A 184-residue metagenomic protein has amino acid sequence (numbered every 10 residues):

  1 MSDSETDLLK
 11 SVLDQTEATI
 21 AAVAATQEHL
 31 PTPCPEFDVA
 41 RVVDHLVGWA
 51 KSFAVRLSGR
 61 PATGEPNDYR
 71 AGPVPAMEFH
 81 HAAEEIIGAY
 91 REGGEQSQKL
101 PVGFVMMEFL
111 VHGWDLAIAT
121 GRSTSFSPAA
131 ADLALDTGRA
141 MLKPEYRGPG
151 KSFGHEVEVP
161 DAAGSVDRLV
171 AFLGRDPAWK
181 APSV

Functional and structural regions predicted by a protein language model:
S2-A18, A22-P35, G48, S52-V184: Structured surface interface patches that mediate subunit assembly and partner/cofactor docking
V42: Extended, alpha-helix-rich binding/interface surfaces that flank or overlap catalytic cores and mediate recognition
